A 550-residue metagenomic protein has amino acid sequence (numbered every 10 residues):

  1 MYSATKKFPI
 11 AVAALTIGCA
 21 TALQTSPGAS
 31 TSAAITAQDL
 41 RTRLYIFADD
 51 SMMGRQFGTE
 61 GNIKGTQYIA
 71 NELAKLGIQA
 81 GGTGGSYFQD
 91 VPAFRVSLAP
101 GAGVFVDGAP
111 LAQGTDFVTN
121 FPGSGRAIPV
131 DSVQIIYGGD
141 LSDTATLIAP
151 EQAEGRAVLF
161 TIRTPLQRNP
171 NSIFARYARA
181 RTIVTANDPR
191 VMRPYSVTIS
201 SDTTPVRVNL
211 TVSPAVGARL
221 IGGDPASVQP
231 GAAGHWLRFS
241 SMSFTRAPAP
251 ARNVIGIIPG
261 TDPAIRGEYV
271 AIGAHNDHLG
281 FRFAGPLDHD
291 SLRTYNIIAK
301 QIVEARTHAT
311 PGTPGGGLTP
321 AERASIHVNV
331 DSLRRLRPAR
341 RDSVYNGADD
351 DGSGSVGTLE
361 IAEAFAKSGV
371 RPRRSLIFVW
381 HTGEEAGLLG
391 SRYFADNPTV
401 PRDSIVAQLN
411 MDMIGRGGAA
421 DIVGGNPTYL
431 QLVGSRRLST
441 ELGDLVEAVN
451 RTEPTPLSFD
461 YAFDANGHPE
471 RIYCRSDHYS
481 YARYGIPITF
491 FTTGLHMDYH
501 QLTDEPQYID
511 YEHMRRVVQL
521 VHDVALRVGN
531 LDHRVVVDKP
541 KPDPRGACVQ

Functional and structural regions predicted by a protein language model:
P9-A20: Bacterial N-terminal signal peptides
C19-A80, Y195, G267, A284 (+5 more regions): N-terminal hydrophobic or amphipathic helices/low-complexity stretches enriched in small/hydrophobic/Pro/Gly
G28-A34, D50-E60, D90-P92, I135-G139 (+11 more regions): Second-shell loop/turn segments in exported
M53-A157, I162-T164, H235, S240-R246 (+4 more regions): Noncatalytic luminal/extracellular "stalk/propeptide" segments of secretory-pathway proteins
G58, I148, N169-S172, R193-S196 (+6 more regions): Short, solvent-exposed loop/turn and secondary-structure capping segments
A112-Q113, R207-L210, A215-R219, I302 (+1 more regions): Metal-dependent peptidase/peptidase-like ectodomains
T119-A145, S200-G347, E360-E363, K367-R373: Soluble metallo-hydrolase cores and metallopeptidase-like ectodomains found primarily in the secretory/periplasmic
T492, H496-Q550: His/Asp/Glu-rich mid-to-C-terminal helical/loop segments that flank catalytic regions of hydrolases
